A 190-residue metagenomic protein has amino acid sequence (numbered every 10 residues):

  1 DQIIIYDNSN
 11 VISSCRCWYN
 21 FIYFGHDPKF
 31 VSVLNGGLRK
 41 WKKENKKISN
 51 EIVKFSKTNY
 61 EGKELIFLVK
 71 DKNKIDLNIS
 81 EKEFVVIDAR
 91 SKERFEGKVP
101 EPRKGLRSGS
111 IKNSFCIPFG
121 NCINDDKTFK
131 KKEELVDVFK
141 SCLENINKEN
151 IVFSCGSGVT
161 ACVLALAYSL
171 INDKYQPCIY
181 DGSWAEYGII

Functional and structural regions predicted by a protein language model:
D1-I3, N145-N150: Short, surface-exposed connector motifs at secondary-structure boundaries
D1-N73, L77-N78, T160, L164-S183: Thiolate-centered catalytic microenvironments shared by cysteine-dependent enzyme domains
I4, V85-I87, V152: Conserved beta-strand elements of the Class I
N8, A89-S91, C155-G156: Short, well-ordered beta-to-alpha junction loops that form the rim of enzyme active sites and present histidine/acidic
D71, D76-L143, K148: Positively charged, proline/Ser/Thr-rich regional signature most characteristic of the Rhodanese/CDC25-like
I151-F153, I171: C-terminal soluble interaction/assembly domains
Y187: Active-site-adjacent helical/loop segments in soluble small-molecule enzymes
